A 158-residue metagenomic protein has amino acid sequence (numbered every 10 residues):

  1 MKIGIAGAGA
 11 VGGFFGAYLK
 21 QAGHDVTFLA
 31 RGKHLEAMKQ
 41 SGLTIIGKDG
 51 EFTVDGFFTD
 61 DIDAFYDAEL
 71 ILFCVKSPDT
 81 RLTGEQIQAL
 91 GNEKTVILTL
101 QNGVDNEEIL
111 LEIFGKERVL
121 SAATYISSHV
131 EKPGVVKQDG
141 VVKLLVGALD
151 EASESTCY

Functional and structural regions predicted by a protein language model:
M1, E69, V142: Nucleotide donor/acceptor-binding cores
M1-L43, G47: NAD(P)+-binding Rossmann beta1-loop-alpha1 motif at the extreme N-terminus of oxidoreductases
F28, F58-T59, V146: Generic preference for hydrophobic
A30, D49, I62, Q101 (+3 more regions): Residues at the C-termini of beta-strands that transition into short coil/loop
H34, D79, N106, A152-S153: Short phosphate-engaging motifs
A37, L90, I113-R118, E131-Y158: Internal alpha-helical scaffold of NAD(P)-dependent oxidoreductase catalytic cores
F52-V135: Rossmann-like NAD(P)(H) cofactor-binding subdomain of soluble oxidoreductases
